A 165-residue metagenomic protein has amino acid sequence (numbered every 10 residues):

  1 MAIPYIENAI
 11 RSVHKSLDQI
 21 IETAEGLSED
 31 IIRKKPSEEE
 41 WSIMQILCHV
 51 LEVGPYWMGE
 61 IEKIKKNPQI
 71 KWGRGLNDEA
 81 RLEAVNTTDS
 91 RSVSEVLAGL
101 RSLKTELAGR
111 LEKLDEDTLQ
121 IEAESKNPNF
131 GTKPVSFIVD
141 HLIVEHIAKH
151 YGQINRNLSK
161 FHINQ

Functional and structural regions predicted by a protein language model:
M1, E79-T88, P128-F130: A short small-residue
M1-Q19: Extreme N-terminal tail/first-helix region
A2, I6, E39, D89-V96 (+1 more regions): Residue-level recognition of alpha-helical structural elements
I10-R11, R33-E79, E122-Q165: Short, contiguous alpha-helical
H14-S28, G54-E62, R101-D115, Y151 (+1 more regions): Structural signal for well-ordered, non-membrane alpha-helices
L27, W41, T88-R91, L114 (+1 more regions): Short coil/turn linker and secondary-structure boundary residues
R81-Q120, I138-I143: Acidic/histidine-rich alpha-helical segments that form the ligand environment of transition-metal centers
